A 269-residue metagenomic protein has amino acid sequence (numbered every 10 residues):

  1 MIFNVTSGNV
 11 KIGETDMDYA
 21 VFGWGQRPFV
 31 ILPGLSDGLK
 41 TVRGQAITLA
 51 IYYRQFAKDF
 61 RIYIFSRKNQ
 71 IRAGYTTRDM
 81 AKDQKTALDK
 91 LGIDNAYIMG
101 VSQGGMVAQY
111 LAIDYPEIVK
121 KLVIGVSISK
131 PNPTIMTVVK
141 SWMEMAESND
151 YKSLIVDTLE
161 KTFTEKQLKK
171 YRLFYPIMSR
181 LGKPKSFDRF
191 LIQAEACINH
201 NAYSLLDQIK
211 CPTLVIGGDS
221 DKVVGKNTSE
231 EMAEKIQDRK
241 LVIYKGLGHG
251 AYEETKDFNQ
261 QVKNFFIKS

Functional and structural regions predicted by a protein language model:
N9-I71: Conserved HGGG/HGGXW glycine-rich cap/lid loop of the alpha/beta-hydrolase fold
D79-Y97: Conserved acidic catalytic loop of the alpha/beta-hydrolase fold
M106-Q109, I113, K120-N149: Flexible "cap/lid" loop of the alpha/beta hydrolase fold
P133-M136, S153-H200, L205: Conserved alpha/beta-hydrolase catalytic His-Asp/Glu region
I209, V215-G217, D221: Short beta-strand/loop motif that positions the catalytic acidic residue of the alpha/beta-hydrolase fold
K222-T228: Conserved alpha/beta-hydrolase "acid-adjacent" motif
E230-G250: Catalytic histidine neighborhood in serine/cysteine hydrolases with alpha/beta-hydrolase-type architecture
L247-N259: Catalytic histidine-centered segment of alpha/beta-hydrolase-like enzymes
